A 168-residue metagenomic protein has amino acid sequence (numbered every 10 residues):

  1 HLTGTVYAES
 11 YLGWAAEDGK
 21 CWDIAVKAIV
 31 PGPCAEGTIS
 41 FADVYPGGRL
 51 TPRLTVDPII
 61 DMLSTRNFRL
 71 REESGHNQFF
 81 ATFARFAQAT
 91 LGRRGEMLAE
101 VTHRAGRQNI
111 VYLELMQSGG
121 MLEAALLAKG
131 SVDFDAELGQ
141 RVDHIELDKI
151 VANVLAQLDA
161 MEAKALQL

Functional and structural regions predicted by a protein language model:
H1-L168: Metal-cofactor-binding active-site regions of metalloenzymes
